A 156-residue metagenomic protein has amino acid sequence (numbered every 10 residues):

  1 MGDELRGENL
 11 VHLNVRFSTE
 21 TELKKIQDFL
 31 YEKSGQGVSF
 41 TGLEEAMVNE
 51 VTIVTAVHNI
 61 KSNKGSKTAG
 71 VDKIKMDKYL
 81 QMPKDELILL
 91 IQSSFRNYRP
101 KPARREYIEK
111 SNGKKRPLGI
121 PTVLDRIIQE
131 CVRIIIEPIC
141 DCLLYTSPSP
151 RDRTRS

Functional and structural regions predicted by a protein language model:
M1-D85: Non-catalytic, polymerase-adjacent accessory regions of viral genome-replication enzymes
G70, I108, V132: A residue-level signal for conserved active-site and pocket-lining positions in enzyme catalytic cores
G70, R116-G119, S149: Residue-level detector of functionally special positions within alpha-helical transmembrane segments of multi-pass
K78-P100: Amphipathic alpha-helical blocks
R99-S111: Active-site-adjacent bridging/hinge elements
K115-C142: Conserved pre-motif C helix in the palm subdomain of viral-like polymerases
Y145-D152: Conserved small/polar residues in nucleotide/adenosyl-binding loops
